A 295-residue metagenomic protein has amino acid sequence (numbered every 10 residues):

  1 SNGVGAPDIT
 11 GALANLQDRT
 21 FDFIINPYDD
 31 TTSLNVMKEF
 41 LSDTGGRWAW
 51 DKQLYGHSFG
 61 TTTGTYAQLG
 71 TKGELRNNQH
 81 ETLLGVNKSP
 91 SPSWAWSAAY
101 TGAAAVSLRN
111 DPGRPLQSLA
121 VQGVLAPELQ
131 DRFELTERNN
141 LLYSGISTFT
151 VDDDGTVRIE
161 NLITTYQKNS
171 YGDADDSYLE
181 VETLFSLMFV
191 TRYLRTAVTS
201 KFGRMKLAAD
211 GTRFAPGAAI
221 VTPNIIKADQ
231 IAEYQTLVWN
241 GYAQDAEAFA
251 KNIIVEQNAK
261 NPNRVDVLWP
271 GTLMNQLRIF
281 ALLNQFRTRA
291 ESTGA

Functional and structural regions predicted by a protein language model:
S1-S91, A250-K251: Polar low-complexity, Ser/Thr/Gly/Ala/Asp/Asn-rich disordered segments used for subunit assembly and tip/surface
G3-G5, G11, G45-G46, G56 (+16 more regions): Residue-identity detector for glycine
L16, S33-L41, S58, T101-A103 (+3 more regions): Generic hydrophobic, helix-prone segments enriched in Leu/Val/Ile
W48-W50, W94-W96, W239, W269: A residue-identity detector for tryptophan
G64-G145: Loop-centered beta-sheet repeat module
S118-A295: Structured, hydrophobic secondary-structure cores that serve as assembly/anchoring elements
